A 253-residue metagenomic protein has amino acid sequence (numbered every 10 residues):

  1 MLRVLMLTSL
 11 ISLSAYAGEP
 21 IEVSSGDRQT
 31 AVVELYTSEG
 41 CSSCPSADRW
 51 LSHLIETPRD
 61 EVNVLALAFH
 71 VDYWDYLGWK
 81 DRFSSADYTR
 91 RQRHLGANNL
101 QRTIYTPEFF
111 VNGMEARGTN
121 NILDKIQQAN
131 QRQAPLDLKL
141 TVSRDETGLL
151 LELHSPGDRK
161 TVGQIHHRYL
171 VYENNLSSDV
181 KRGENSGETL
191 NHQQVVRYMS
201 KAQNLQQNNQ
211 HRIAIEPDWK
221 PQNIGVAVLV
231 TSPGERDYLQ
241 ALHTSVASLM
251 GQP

Functional and structural regions predicted by a protein language model:
M1-T8: Sec-dependent signal peptide recognition, specifically the positively charged N-region followed immediately by
T8-A17: Hydrophobic h-region of N-terminal signal peptides that target proteins for export in Gram-negative bacteria
Y16-A31: A short beta-strand-turn-helix
D27-S42, L67: Short active-site neighborhood of thiol/selenol oxidoreductases, capturing the structured segment around
S43-R59: Typically the conserved alpha-helix immediately C-terminal to a functionally engaged Cys/Sec in thioredoxin-like
D48-S52, A68, T89-R93: Extracytoplasmic/secreted envelope proteins and their assembly/folding machinery, especially bacterial periplasmic
D60-T89, T103: Thiol-based oxidoreductase modules, predominantly thioredoxin-like and allied folds used for disulfide exchange
R82-E108, M114-P253: Short, conserved sequence motifs used for protein processing/export or organelle targeting and for catalysis
